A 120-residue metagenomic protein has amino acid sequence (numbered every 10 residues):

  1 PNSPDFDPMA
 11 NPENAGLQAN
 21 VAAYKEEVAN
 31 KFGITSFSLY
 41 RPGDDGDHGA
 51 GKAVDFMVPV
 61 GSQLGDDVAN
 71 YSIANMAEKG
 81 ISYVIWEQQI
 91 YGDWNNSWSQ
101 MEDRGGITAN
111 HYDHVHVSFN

Functional and structural regions predicted by a protein language model:
P1-S97, Y112-N120: Secreted/periplasmic proteins that engage bacterial cell-wall peptidoglycan
W94-G106: Low-complexity, intrinsically disordered Gly/Pro/Thr-rich segments
D103-N110, S118: Short, exposed beta-strand-loop hairpins at the edges of beta-sheets in extracellular/periplasmic proteins
